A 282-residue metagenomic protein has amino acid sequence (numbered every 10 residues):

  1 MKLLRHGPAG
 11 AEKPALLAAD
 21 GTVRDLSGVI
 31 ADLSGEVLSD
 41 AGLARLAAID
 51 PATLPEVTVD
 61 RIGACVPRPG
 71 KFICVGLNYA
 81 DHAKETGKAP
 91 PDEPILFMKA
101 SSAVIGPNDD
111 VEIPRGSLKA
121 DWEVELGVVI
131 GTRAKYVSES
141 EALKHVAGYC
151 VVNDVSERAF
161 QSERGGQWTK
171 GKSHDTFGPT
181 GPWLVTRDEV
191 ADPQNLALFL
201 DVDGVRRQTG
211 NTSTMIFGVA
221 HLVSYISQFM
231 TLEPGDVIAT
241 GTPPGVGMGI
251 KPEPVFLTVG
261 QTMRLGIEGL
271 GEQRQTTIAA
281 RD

Functional and structural regions predicted by a protein language model:
M1-P94, T262-G266, R281: N-terminal non-catalytic cap/leader segment that marks the start of a structured domain
A9-A11, Y79, R133-K135, P243-G247 (+1 more regions): Short, charged beta-turn/beta-strand-edge "cap" motif at the junction between a beta-strand and an adjacent loop
A15, L26, T209-G210, Q275: Short capping micro-motif at the N-terminus of alpha-helices
P69-V223, F229, T258, A280-D282: Glycine-enriched loop-and-adjacent helix/strand subsegments that border the catalytic/binding cleft of enzyme cores
G218-L257: A conserved acidic, glycine/proline-rich C-terminal tail/linker
E253-D282: Conserved glycine-rich phosphate/nucleotide-binding loop and adjacent Mg2+-coordinating catalytic segment
